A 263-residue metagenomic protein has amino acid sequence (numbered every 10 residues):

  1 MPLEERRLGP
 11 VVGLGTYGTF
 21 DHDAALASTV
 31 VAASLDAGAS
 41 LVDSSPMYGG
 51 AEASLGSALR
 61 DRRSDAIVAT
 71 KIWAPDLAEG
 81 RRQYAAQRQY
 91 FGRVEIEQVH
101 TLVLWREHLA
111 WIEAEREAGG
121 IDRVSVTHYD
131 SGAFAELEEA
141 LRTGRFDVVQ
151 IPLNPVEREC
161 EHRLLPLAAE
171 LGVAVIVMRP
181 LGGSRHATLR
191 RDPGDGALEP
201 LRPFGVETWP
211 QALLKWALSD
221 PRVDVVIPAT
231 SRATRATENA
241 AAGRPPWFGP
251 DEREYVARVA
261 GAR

Functional and structural regions predicted by a protein language model:
M1-A66: N-terminal binding-site loop/beta-alpha segment at the start of enzyme catalytic domains that lines or forms
M1-E4, E52-S54, R82-Y84, A133-A135 (+1 more regions): Alpha-helical scaffolding within the catalytic cores of extracellular/periplasmic polymer-degrading hydrolases
R6-R7, D36, L55-D65, Y84-G92 (+3 more regions): Acidic (Asp/Glu)-rich catalytic clusters
G9-V12, G38-L41, R63-A66, G92-E95 (+4 more regions): Short, well-ordered coil/turn segments that N-cap beta-strands
V12-A25, A69-A78, T127, A197-F204: Active-site mouth loops of central-metabolism enzymes
H22-S34, D76-Y90, S131-A140, W209-L214: Short, acidic/polar
D65-L77, E95-T101: A short, structured active-site edge motif that brings together acidic residues
H100-R263: Beta/alpha (TIM)-barrel catalytic core signal, keyed to glycine-rich beta->alpha loops juxtaposed to Asp/Glu that bind
